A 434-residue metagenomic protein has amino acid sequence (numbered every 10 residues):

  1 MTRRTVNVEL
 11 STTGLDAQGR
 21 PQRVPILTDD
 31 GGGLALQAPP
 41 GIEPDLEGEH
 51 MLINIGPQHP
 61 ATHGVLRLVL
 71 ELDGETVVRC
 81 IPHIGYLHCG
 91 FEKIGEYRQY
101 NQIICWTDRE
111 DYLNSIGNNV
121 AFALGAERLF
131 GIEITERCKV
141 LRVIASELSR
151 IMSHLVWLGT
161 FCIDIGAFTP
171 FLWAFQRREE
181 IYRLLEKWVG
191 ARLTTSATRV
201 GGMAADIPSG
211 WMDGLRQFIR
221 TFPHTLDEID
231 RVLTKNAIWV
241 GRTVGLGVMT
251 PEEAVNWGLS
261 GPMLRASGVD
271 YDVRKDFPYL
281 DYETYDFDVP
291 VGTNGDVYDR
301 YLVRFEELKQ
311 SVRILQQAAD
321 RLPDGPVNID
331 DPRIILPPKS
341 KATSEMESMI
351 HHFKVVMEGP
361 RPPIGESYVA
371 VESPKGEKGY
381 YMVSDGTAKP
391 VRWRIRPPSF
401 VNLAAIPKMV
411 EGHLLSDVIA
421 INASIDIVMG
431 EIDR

Functional and structural regions predicted by a protein language model:
T2-R434: Metal/cofactor-centered catalytic core regions of large enzymes
